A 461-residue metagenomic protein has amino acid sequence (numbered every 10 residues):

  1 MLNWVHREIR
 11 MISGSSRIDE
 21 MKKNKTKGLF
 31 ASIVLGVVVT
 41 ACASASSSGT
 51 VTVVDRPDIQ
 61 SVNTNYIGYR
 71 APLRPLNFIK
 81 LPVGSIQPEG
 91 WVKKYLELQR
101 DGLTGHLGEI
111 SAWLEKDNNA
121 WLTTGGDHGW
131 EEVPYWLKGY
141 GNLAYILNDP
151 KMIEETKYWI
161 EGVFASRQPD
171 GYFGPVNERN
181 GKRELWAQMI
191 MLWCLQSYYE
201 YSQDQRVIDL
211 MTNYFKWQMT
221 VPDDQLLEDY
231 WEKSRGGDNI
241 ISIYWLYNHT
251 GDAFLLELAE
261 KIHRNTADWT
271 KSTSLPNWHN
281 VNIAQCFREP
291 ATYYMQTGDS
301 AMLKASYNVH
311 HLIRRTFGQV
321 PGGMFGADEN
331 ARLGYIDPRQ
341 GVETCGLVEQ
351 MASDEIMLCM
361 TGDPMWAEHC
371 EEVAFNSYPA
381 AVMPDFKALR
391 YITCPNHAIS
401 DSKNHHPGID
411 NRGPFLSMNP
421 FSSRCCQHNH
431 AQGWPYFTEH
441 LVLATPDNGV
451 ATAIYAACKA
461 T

Functional and structural regions predicted by a protein language model:
R7-S16: Short, low-complexity, charge-dense intrinsically disordered segments
K22-A31: Bacterial N-terminal signal peptides that target proteins for export
A31-A41: Bacterial N-terminal signal peptides
A43-S47: Bacterial lipoprotein signal-peptidase II cleavage site
S48-T461: Glycan-recognition and catalytic cores of secretory/periplasmic carbohydrate-active enzymes
